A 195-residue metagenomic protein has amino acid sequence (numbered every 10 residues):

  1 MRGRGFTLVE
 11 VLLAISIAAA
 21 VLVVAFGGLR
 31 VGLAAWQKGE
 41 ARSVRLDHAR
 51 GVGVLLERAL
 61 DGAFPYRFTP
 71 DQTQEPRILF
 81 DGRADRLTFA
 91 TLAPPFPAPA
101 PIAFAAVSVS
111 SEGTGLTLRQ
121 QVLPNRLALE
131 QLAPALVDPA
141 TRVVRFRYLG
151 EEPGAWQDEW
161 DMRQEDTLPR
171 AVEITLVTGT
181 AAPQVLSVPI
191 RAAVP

Functional and structural regions predicted by a protein language model:
M1-L29: N-terminal single-pass transmembrane signal-anchor helix
G28-R126: Extracytoplasmic beta-strand-rich oligomerization domains located immediately C-terminal to a leader/signal peptide
D81-R83, D166-L168, T180: Solvent-exposed loop and beta-edge segments used for protein-protein assembly and interaction
L92-L168: Intrinsically disordered, low-complexity regions enriched in Pro/Ser/Thr/Gly and acidic residues
P99, T180-Q184: Short acidic/polar mixed-charge low-complexity motifs
A105, V172-I174, L186: Hydrophobic residues positioned within well-ordered beta-strands of beta-sheet architectures
I174-T180: Short, exposed beta-strand-loop hairpins at the edges of beta-sheets in extracellular/periplasmic proteins
P183-V194: Short, low-complexity, Pro/Ser/Thr/Gly-rich segments in the mature regions of secreted, periplasmic
